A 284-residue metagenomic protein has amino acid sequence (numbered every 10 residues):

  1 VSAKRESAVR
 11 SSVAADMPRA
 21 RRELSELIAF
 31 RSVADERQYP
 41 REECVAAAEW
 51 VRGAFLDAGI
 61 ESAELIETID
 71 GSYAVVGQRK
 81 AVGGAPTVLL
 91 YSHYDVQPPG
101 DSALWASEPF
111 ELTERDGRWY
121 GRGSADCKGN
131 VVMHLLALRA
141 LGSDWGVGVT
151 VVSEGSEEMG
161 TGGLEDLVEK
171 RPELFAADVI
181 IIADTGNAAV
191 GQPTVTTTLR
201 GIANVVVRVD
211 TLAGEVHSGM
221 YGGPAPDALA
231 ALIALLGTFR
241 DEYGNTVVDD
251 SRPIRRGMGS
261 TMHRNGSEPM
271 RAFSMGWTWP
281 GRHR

Functional and structural regions predicted by a protein language model:
S2-S102: N-terminal helical capping/dimerization or prosegment-like subdomains of hydrolases acting on amide or phosphate bonds
A15, R19, E42, A46 (+6 more regions): Conserved active-site and cofactor/substrate-binding residues in soluble primary-metabolism enzymes
P18, A29, L56, S143 (+3 more regions): Generic secondary-structure signature for well-ordered alpha-helical cores
Q78, Y91-H93, V206-D210, T238: Residue-level recognition of well-ordered beta-strand positions that form the cores of beta-sheet-rich folds across
A85-T150: Active-site metal-coordination/substrate-binding segment of hydrolases, especially metallo-dependent peptidases
S124, K128-S143, T161-E169, P226-T238: Active-site-proximal alpha-helical scaffold in enzymes
W145-P226: Histidine/acidic-residue-rich, glycine-tolerant segments that coordinate divalent metal ions
T197, S218-R284: Acidic-enriched catalytic cores of C-N bond-cleaving enzymes acting on peptides and small amides
